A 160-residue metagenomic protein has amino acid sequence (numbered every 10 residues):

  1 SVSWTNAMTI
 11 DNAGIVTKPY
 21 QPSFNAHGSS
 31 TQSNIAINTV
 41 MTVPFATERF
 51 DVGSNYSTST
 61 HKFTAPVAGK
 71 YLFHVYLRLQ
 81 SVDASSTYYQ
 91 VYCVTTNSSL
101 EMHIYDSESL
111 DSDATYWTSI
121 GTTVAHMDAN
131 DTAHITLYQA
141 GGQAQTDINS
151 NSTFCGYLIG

Functional and structural regions predicted by a protein language model:
S3-G160: Extracellular jelly-roll beta-sandwich "head" domains, especially the C-terminal globular C1q domain
